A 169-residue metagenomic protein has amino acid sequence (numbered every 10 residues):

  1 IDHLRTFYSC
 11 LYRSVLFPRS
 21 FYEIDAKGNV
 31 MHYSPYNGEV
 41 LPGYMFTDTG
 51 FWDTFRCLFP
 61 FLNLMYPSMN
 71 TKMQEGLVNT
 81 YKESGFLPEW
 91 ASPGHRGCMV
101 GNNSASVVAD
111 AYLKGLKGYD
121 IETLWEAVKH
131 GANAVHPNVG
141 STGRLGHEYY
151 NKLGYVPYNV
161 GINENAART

Functional and structural regions predicted by a protein language model:
I1-M45, F86-E89, K117-P137: Acidic/polar, glycine-enriched structural segments that form the non-catalytic walls/loops of the carbohydrate-binding
D2-S9, R56, M69-K72, G76 (+3 more regions): Extracytoplasmic/secreted proteins, especially bacterial periplasmic and envelope-associated proteins
D2-T6, Y44-D53, R96-S104, R168: Secondary-structure capping and boundary motifs in well-ordered enzyme cores
S9-I24, T47-N70, A109-G115: Alpha-helical support elements that line or immediately flank enzyme active sites and cofactor-binding pockets
R13-V15, E75, G154-Y158: Short secondary-structure boundary segments
V40-G43, T54, L58, A105 (+1 more regions): Flexible glycine/proline-enriched surface loops and loop-helix/loop-strand junctions
Y44-D48, L58-F59, P67-T71, G76-E89: A conserved hydrophobic secondary-structure block that centers on an alpha-helix together with its immediately flanking
Y81-T169: Active-site cavity-forming subdomains of large catalytic enzyme subunits
